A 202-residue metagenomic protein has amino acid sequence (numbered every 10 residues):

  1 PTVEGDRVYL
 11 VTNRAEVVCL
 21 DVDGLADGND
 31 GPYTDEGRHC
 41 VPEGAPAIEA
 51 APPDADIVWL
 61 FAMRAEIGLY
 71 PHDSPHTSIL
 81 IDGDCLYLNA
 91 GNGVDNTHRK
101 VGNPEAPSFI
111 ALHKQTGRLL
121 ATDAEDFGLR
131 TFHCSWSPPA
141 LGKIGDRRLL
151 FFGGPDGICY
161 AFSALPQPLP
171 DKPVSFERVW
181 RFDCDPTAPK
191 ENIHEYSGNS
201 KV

Functional and structural regions predicted by a protein language model:
T2-V202: Noncatalytic, solvent-exposed loop/strand surfaces of beta-propeller-type extracellular/periplasmic domains
